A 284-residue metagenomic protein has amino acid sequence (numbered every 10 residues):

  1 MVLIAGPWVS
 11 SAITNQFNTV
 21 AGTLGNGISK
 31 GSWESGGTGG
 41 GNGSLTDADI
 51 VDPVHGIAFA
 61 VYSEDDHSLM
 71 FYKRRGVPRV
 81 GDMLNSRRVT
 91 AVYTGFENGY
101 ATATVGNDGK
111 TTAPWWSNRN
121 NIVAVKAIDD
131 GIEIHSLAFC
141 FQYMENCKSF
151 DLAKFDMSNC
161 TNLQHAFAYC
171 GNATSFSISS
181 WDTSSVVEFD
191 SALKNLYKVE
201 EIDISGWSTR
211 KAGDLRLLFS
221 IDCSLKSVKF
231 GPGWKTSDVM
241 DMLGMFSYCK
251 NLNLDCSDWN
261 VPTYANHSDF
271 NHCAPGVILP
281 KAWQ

Functional and structural regions predicted by a protein language model:
M1-G6: N-terminal single-pass transmembrane signal-anchor helix
W8, A12-T23: Membrane-spanning helices that line or support transport/gating and their immediate boundary helices in channels
L24, I28-K30, G41-Q284: Negatively charged
S32-G36: Short, glycine/small-hydrophobic-rich surface segments
